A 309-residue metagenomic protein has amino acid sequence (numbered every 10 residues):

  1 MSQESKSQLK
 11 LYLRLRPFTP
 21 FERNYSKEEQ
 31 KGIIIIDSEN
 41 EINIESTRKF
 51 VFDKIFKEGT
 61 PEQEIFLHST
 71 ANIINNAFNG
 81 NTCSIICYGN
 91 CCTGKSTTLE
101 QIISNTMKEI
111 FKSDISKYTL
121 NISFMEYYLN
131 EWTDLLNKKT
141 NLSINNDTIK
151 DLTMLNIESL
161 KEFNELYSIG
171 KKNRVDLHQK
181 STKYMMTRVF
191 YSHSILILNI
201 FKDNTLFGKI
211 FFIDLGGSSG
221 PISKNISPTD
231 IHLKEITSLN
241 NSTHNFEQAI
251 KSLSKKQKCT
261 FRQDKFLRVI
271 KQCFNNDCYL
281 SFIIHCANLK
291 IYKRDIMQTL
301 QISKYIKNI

Functional and structural regions predicted by a protein language model:
M1-K49: Long, basic/Gly/Ser/Thr-rich N-terminal segments that mediate initial subcellular attachment or targeting
S2, S38-D277, H285, R294-Q298: P-loop NTPase motor catalytic core
Q8-K10, C83, Y279: Loop/turn elements at helix/coil->beta-strand transitions in domains of secreted/extracellular proteins
L11-L13, I122-F124, F282: A structural signal for short, well-ordered beta-strand segments
P17-F18, N288-K290: Acidic glycine-/aspartate-rich tracts in secreted/extracellular proteins
I250, I302-I309: Pleckstrin homology
